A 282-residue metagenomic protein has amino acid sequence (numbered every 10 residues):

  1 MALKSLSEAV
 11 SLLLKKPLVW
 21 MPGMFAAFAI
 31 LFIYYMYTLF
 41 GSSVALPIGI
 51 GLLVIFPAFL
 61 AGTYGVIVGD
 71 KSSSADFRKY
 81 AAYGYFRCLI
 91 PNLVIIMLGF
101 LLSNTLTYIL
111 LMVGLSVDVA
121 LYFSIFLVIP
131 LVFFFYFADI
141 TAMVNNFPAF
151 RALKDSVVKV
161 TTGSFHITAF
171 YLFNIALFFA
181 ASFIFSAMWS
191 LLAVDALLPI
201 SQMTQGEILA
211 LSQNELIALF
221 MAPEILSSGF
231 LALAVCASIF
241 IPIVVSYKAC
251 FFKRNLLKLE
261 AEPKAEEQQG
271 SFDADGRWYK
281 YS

Functional and structural regions predicted by a protein language model:
M1-I30, R78-L101, F133-S182, Y281-S282: Interfacial aromatic "cap" segments that immediately flank transmembrane helices in multipass membrane proteins
E8, I55-S72, L131-A149, K159 (+1 more regions): Juxtamembrane transition segments at transmembrane-helix termini in multipass membrane proteins
V10-L14, Y37-F40, R78-A81, G114 (+2 more regions): Helix-boundary and loop/linker segments of multi-pass membrane transporters
M21-F56, P91-M112, V119-V132, F170-L197 (+1 more regions): Hydrophobic alpha-helical transmembrane segments in multi-pass membrane proteins
S73-F77: A general structural detector for well-ordered alpha-helical segments in enzyme core domains, enriched
S116-V117, F251: Generic structural hydrophobic/aromatic packing signal, biased to beta-strands
